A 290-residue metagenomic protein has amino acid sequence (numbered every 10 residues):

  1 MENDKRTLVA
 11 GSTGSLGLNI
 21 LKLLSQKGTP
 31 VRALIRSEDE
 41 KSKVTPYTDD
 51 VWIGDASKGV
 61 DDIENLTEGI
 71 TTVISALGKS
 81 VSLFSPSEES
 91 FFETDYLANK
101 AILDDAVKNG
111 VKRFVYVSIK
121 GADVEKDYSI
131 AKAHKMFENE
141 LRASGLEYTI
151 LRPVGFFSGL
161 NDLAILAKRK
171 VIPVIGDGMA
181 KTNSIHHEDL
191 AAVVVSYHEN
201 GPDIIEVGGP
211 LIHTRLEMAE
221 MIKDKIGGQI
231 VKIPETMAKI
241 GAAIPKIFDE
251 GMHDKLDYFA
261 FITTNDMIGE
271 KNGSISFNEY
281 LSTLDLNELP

Functional and structural regions predicted by a protein language model:
E2-K27: N-terminal Rossmann NAD(P)H-binding glycine-rich loop of SDR-like oxidoreductase domains
L8, E38-A101, D105-K108, D123: NAD(P)H-binding glycine-rich loop region in Rossmannoid oxidoreductase-like domains and their noncatalytic homologs
K79, L83-K168: Glycine-/Pro-rich loop/turn segments that contact NAD(P) or position catalytic residues in Rossmann-like domains
A98, I175-H198, D203: Substrate-positioning beta->alpha
S158-I165, S196-I205: Glycine/proline-rich active-site loop of Rossmann-fold NAD(P)-dependent oxidoreductases
M179-E188, V207-K225, A238-A242, I275: Substrate-binding strand-loop-helix patch in Rossmann-like NAD(P)-dependent oxidoreductase/epimerase domains
E217-T263: Terminal hydrophobic/aromatic helix or amphipathic segment near a protein terminus
T263-P290: Amphipathic terminal alpha-helices
